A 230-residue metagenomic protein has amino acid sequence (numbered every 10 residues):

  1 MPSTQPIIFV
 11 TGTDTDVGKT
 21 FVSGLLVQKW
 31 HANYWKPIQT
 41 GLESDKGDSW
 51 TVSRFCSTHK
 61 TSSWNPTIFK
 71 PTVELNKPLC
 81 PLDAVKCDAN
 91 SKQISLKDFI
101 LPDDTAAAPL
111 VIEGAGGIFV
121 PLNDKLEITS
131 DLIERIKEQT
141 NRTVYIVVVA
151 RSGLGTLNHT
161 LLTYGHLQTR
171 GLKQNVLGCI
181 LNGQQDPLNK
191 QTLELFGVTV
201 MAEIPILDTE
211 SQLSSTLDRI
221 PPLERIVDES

Functional and structural regions predicted by a protein language model:
P2-I8: Extreme N-terminal starter segment of soluble prokaryotic enzymes
F9-L26: Glycine-rich phosphate-binding P-loop
F21-Q93, L101-P102: N-terminal phosphate/diphosphate-binding loop that engages ATP/GTP or pyrophosphate donors across diverse enzyme folds
L25-V27, T129-R135, N158-Q168: Histidine-anchored nucleotide/phosphate-binding helix
K36-P37, V147-A150, N175-G183: Short internal beta-strands
P78-N123, S130, T140: Phosphate-binding/switch loop-helix module in NTP-utilizing enzymes
N123-G153: Inter-motif core of Ras-like GTPase G domains
Y164-S230: C-terminal lobe/tail of nucleotide-utilizing enzymes
